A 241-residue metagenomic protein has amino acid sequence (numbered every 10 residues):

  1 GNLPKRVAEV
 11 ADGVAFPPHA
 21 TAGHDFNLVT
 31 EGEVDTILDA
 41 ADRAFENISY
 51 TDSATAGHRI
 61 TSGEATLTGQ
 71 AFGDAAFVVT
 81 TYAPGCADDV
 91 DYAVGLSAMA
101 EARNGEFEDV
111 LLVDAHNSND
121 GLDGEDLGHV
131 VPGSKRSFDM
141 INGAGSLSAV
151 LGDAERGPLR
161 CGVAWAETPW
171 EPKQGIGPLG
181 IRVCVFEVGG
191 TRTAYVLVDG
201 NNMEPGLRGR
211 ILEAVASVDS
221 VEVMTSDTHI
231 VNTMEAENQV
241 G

Functional and structural regions predicted by a protein language model:
G1-G241: Terminal domain-initiation and capping elements
